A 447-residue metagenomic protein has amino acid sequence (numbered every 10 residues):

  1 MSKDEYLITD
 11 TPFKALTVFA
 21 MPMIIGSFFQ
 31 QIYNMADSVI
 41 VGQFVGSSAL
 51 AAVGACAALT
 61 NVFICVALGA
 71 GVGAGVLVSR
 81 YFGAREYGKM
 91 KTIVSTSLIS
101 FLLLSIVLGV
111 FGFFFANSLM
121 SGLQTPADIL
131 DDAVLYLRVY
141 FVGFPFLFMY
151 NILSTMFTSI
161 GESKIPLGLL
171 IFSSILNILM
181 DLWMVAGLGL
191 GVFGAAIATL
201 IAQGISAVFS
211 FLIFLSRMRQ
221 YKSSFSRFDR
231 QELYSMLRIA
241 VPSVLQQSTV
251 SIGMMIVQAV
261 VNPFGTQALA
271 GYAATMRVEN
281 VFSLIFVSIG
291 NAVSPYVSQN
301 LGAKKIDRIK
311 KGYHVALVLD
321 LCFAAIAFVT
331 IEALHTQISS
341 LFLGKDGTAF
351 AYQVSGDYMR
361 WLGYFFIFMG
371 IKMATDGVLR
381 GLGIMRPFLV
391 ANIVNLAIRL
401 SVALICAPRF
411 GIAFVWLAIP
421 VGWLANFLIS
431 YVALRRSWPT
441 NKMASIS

Functional and structural regions predicted by a protein language model:
M1-A20, V78-G143, G187-V241, V297-Y364 (+1 more regions): Short alpha-helical transmembrane segments in multi-pass integral membrane proteins
L7-F44, A58-G73, L77, L102-G109 (+4 more regions): N-terminal transmembrane alpha-helices
V18, V41-N61, A127-D132, V192-F193 (+4 more regions): Interfacial/gating helices of multi-pass transporter permease domains
V18-D37, V139, S173, A202-S206 (+3 more regions): Transmembrane helical elements of multi-pass membrane transporters/channels
F28, I32-L50, M120-A127, W183-L190 (+5 more regions): Helix-terminus/linker motif at the lipid-water interface of multi-pass membrane proteins
L50-V110, L147-P166, G271-H335, M369-G383 (+1 more regions): Small-residue-rich hydrophobic transmembrane alpha-helices
V62-C65, N177-D181, S206-F211, V281-L284 (+3 more regions): Hydrophobic transmembrane alpha-helices of multi-pass small-molecule transporters
G71, Y140-T158, P166-S174, A195-V208 (+4 more regions): Short runs within selected transmembrane alpha-helices of multi-pass transporters and secretion channels
